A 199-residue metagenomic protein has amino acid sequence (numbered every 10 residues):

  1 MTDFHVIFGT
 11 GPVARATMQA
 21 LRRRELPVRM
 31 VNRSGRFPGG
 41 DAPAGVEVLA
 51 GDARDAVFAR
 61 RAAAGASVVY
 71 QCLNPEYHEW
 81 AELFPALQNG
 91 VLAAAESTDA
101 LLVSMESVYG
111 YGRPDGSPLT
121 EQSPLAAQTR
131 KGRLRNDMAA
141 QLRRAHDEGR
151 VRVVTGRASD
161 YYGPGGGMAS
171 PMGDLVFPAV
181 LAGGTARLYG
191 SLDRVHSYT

Functional and structural regions predicted by a protein language model:
H5-G9: Conserved N-terminal Rossmann-fold NAD(P)-binding element of oxidoreductases
A14-R15: N-terminal Rossmann-fold NAD(P) dinucleotide-binding loop
P27-R29, N89-D137, V154: Conserved Rossmann-fold NAD(P)-dependent oxidoreductase catalytic core, especially the SDR/UDP-sugar
F37-T98: NAD(P)H-binding glycine-rich loop region in Rossmannoid oxidoreductase-like domains and their noncatalytic homologs
A81-P85, Q128-A140, G166-D174, S197-T199: Short-chain dehydrogenase/reductase
S107, A140-G165: Conserved beta-loop-beta element that borders a ligand/cofactor-binding pocket
D115, V154-D174, R194: Flexible, glycine-rich beta-alpha linker
P178-Y198: A conserved pocket-lining segment of Rossmann-fold NAD(P)-dependent short-chain dehydrogenase/reductase
